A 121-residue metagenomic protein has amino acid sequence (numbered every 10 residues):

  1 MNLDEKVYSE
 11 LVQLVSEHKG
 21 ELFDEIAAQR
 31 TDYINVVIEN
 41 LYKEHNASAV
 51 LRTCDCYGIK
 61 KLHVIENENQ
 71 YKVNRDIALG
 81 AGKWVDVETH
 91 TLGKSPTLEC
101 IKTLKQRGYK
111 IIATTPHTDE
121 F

Functional and structural regions predicted by a protein language model:
M1-R30: Positively charged, low-complexity intrinsically disordered leader regions
V37: Conserved Rossmann-like nucleotide-binding pocket used by diverse enzymes that bind dinucleotide cofactors
Y42-V50: Amphipathic alpha-helical repeat scaffolds
L51-R52, K102: Alpha-helical segments flanking ligand/cofactor-binding loops in enzyme cores
D55-C56: N-terminal helix-turn-helix
L62-E66: Short internal beta-strands
V73-F121: S-adenosyl-L-methionine/SAH cofactor-binding core of RNA-modifying enzymes
